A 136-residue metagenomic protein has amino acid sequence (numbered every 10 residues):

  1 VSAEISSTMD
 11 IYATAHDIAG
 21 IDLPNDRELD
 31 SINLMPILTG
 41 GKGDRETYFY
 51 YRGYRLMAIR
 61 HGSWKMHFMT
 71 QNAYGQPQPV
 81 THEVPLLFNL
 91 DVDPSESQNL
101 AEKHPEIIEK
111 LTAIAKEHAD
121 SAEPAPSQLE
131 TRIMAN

Functional and structural regions predicted by a protein language model:
V1-L86, L90, S121, A125: C-terminal cap/loop subdomain of S1 sulfatases and analogous C-terminal strand-loop tails that border
T14, E96-N99: A general alpha-helix detector
T39, I133-N136: Basic/polar N-terminal segments that are highly enriched at the extreme N-terminus, encompassing both cleavable
D44, I108-E109: Cytochrome P450 catalytic domain signature, combining two hallmark sequence patches
D93: Intrinsically disordered, low-complexity polar regions and short flexible loop motifs
Q98-E106: Active-site-proximal N-terminal segment of extracellular/periplasmic enzymes that hydrolyze or transfer
H104, L111-A115: Short amphipathic alpha-helical coiled-coil/interface segments
E123-M134: Short, flexible loop/turn segments with low-complexity composition
